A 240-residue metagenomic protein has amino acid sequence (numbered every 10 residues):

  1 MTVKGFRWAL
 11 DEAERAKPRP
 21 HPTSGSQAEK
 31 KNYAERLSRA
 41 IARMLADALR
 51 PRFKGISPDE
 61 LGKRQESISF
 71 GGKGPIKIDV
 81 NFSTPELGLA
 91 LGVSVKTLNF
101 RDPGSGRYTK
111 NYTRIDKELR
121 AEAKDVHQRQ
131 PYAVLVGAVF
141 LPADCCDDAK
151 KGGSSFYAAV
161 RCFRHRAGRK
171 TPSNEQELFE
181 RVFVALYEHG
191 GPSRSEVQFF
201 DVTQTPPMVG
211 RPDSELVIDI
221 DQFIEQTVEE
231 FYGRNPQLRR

Functional and structural regions predicted by a protein language model:
M1-G62, I68: Interdomain/boundary linker segments immediately adjacent to catalytic/signaling cores
D47-G55, T84-L87, H127-A133: Secondary-structure boundary elements
G62-S67, F140-D147, H189-G191: Short, internal active-site loops enriched in acidic
K73-S83: Short acidic loop-to-beta-strand element that houses the catalytic metal-binding Asp/Glu of nuclease active sites
N81-T97: Active-site beta-strand-loop-beta-strand hairpin of nuclease catalytic cores that positions key catalytic residues
G92, V136-V139, V184: Structural beta-sheet core signal
T97-F156: Catalytic cores of nucleic-acid endonucleases
D147-R240: Non-catalytic C-terminal interaction segments of nucleic acid-processing enzymes
